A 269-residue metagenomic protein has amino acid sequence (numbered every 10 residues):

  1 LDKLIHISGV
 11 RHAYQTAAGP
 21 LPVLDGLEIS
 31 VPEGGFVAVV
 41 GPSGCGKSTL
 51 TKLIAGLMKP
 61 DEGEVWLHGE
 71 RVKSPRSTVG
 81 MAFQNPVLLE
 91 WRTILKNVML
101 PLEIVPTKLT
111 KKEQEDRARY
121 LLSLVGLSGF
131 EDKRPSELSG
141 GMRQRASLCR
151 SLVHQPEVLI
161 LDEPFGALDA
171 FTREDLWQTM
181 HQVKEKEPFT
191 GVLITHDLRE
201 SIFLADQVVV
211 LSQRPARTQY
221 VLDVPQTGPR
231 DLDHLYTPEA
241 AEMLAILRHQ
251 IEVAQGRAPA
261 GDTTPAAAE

Functional and structural regions predicted by a protein language model:
V40-P42: The feature captures the beta-strand-to-loop junction immediately N-terminal to the Walker
A55: Helix-to-loop junction immediately C-terminal to a conserved catalytic motif
G63-P75: Conserved ABC transporter NBD signature motif
L95-V105, E115, D223: Short helical segment in ABC ATPase nucleotide-binding domains corresponding to the A-loop/adjacent helical element
M99, K111-F130, Q182: Conserved ABC ATPase "signature" region
K133-S136, H154: Conserved signature/switch motifs of ABC ATPase nucleotide-binding domains
L148: Hydrophobic anchor residue at the start of the ABC signature
L159-D162: Catalytic Walker B motif of ABC-type/P-loop ATPase nucleotide-binding domains
